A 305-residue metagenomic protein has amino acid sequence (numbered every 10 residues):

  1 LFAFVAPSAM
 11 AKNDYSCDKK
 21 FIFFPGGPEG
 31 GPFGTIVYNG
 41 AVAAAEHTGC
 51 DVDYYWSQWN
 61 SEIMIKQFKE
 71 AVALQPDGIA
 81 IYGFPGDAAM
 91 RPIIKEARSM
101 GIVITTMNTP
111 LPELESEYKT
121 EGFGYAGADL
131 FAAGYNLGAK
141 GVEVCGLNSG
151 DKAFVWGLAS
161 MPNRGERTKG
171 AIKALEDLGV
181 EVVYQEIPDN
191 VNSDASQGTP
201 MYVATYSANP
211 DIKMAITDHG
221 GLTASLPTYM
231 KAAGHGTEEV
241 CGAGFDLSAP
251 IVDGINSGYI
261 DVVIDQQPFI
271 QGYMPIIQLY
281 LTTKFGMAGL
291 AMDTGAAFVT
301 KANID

Functional and structural regions predicted by a protein language model:
L1-K20, E46, K95-I102, D177: Short, low-complexity disordered leader/linker segments with a strong preference for bacterial N-terminal type II
K12-K20, V155, L175-L178, I270-D305: Hinge/cleft segment of the Venus flytrap/periplasmic-binding protein
Y15, M64, G124-D151, A195-T199 (+2 more regions): Hydrophobic alpha-helical segments within soluble ligand-binding/sensing domains
Y15-A44, T48, D53-E70, L74 (+3 more regions): Extracytoplasmic "Venus flytrap"
P32-C50, A133-L137, P162-V182, Q197 (+3 more regions): Short, solvent-exposed amphipathic alpha-helices that sit in or adjacent to ligand/effector-binding or catalytic
E46-Q58, K152-V155, A174-A195, G295: Short beta-strand elements in bilobed, periplasmic/extracellular small-molecule ligand-binding domains
G78-S99, A171, D189-G254: Hydrophobic alpha-helical
A88, I93-A132, S248-N256: Flexible loop/hinge segments that line or gate small-molecule binding clefts
